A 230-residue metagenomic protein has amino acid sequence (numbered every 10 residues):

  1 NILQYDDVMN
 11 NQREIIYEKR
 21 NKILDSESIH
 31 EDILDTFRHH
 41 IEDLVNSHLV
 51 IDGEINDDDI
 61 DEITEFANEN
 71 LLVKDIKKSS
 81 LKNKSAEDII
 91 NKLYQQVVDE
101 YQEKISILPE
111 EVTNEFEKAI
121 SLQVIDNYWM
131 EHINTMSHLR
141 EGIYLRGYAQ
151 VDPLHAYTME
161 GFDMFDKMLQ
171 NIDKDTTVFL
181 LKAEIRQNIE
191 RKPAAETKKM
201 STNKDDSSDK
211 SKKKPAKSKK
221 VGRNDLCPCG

Functional and structural regions predicted by a protein language model:
N1-K220, P228: Extended, charged helical/alpha-beta scaffold domains that provide interaction surfaces
N224: P-loop NTPase nucleotide-binding module
